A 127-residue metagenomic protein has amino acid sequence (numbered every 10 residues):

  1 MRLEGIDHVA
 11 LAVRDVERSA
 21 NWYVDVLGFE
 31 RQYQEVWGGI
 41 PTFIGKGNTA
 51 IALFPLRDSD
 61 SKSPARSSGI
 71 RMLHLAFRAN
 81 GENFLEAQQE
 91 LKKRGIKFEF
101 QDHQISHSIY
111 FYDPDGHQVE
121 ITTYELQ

Functional and structural regions predicted by a protein language model:
M1-R18, L75, Q127: N-terminal beta-strand motif that seeds the catalytic metal site of vicinal oxygen chelate
R2, Q88-Q127: Vicinal oxygen chelate
H8-A10, F43, H74-A76, S108-Y110: Short aromatic/hydrophobic contact patches that present stacked aromatics for nucleic-acid/ligand binding
A12-I51, P55-R57: Core segments of cupin and vicinal oxygen chelate
T49, E82, H117: Conserved Rossmann-like nucleotide-cofactor binding loop
D58-P64: A short, acidic/glycine-rich surface segment
R66-G69, L73: Helix-adjacent hinge/juxtasegments
A76-L85: Mid-chain, well-packed structural core segment of small domains
